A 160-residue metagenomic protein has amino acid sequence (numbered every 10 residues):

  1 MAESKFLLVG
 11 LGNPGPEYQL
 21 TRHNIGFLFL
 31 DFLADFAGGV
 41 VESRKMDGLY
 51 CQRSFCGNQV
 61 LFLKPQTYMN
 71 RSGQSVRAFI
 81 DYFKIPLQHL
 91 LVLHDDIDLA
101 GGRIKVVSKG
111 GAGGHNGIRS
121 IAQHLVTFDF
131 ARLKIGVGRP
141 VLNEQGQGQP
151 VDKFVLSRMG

Functional and structural regions predicted by a protein language model:
M1-K109, R119, Q123-K134, P140-D152: Nucleotide and nucleotide-moiety/phosphate-recognizing core
A112: Conserved TIR/SEFIR loop-to-helix hotspot centered on a Trp-containing motif with a nearby acidic residue
H115: Glycine-rich phosphate-binding loop at the start of an alpha helix
L125, M159-G160: Short leucine-rich amphipathic alpha-helical surface patches
D152-R158: Acyl/amide activation-and-transfer machinery of modular secondary-metabolite enzymes
